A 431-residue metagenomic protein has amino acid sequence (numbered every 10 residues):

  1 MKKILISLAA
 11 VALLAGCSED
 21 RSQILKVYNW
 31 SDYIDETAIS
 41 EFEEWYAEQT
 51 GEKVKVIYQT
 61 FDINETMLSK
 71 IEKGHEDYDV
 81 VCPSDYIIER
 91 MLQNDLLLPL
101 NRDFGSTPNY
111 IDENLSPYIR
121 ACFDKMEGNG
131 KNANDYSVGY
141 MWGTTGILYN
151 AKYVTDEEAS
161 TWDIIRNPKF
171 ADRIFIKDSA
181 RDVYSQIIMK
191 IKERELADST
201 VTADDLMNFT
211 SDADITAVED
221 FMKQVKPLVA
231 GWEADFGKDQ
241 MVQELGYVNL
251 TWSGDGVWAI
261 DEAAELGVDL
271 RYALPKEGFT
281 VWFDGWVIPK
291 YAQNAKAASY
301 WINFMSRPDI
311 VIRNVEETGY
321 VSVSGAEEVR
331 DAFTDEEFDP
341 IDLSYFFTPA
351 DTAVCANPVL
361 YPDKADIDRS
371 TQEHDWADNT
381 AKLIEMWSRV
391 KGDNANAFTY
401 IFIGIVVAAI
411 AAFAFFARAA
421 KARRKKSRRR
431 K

Functional and structural regions predicted by a protein language model:
M1-I4: Positively charged n-region of N-terminal signal peptides that target proteins for export
S7-A12: Bacterial N-terminal signal peptides
A15-G16: C-terminal motif of bacterial Sec signal peptides marking the signal peptidase cleavage site
E19-N94, A397-Y400: Early extracytoplasmic/lumenal segment of secretory-pathway proteins
Y28, Y33-E36, R90-L245, A259: Extracytoplasmic ligand-binding site segments that recognize negatively charged/polar headgroups
P227-Y291: Extracytoplasmic/periplasmic substrate-binding proteins
P289-I367, A411: Mature extracytoplasmic/periplasmic domains
A353-K431: Conserved C-terminal helix/tail region of periplasmic/extracytoplasmic solute-binding proteins
